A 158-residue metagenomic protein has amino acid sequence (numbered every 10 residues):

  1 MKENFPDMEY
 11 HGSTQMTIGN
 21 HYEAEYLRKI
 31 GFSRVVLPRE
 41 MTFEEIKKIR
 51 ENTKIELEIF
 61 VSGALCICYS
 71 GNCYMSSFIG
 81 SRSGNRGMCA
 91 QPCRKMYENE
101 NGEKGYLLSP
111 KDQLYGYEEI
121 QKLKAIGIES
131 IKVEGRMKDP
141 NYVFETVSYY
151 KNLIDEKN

Functional and structural regions predicted by a protein language model:
M1-I18, V36-S130, M137-N158: Active-site pocket-lining/capping segments in soluble small-molecule metabolic enzymes
G19-E23: Short, glycine/polar-rich helix-capping loops at beta-to-alpha or helix-loop-helix junctions that flank or form
I30-G31, R136: Hydrophobic alpha-helical bundles that form the membrane domains of multi-pass transporters
